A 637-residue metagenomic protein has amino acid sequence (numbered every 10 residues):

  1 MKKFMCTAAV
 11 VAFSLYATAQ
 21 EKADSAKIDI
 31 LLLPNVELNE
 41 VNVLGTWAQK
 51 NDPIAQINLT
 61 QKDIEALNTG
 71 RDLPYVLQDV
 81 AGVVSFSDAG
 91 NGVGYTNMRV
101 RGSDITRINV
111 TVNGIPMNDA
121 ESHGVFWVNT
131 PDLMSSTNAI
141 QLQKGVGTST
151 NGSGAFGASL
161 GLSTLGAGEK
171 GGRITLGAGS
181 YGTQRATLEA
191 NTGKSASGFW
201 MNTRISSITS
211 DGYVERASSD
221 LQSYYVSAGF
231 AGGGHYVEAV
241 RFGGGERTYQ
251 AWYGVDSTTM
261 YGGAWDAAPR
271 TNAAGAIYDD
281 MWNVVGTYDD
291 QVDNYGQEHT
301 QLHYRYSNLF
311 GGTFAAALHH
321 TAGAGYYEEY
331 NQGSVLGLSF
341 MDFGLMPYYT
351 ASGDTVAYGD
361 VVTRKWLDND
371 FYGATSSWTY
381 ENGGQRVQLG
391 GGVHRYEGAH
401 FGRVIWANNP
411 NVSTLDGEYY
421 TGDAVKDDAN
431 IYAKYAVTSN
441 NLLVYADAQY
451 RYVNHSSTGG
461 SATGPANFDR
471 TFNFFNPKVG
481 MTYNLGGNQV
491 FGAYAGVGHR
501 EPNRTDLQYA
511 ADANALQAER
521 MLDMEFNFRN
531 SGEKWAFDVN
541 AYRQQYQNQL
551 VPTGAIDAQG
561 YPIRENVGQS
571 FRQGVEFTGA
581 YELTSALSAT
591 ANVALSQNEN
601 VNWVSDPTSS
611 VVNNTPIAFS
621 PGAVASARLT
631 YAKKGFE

Functional and structural regions predicted by a protein language model:
E21-A66, I105, A536: Short, acidic, small-residue-rich periplasmic hinge/interaction motif at the N-terminus of Gram-negative outer-membrane
P74-P116, N138: Extracytoplasmic beta-strand/coil segments of soluble accessory domains associated with Gram-negative outer-membrane
R99, P116-K144, S163-L165: Short acidic/polar hinge/loop motifs at secondary-structure boundaries that mediate gating or recognition
V146-S149, A158-K194, M201-E215, A424: Short strand-turn segments of transmembrane beta-barrel domains in outer membranes, especially the first one or two
Y236-Q301, E329-D360: Acidic/polar loop-and-plug regions of large Gram-negative outer-membrane beta-barrel proteins
T313-H319, N484, V490-G496, Q517-Q573 (+3 more regions): Membrane-embedded beta-barrel scaffold of Gram-negative outer-membrane proteins
Q388-G486, E501-P502, D506, S605: Signature of Gram-negative outer-membrane beta-barrel scaffolds
T438-N441, R543-Q545, E565-E637: Gram-negative outer-membrane beta-barrel transporters
